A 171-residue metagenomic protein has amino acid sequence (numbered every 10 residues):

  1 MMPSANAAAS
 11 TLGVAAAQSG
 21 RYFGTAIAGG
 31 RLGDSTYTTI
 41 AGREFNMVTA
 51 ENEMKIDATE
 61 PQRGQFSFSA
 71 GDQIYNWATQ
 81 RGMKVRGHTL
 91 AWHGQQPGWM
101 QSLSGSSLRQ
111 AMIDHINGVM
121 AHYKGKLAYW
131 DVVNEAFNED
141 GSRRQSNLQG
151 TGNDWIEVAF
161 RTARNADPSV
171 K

Functional and structural regions predicted by a protein language model:
M1-A7: Secretory targeting and sorting signals
M2, R21-A26, G105-S107: Short linear motifs at secondary-structure transitions and domain/linker junctions
A8-E51: Boundary/entry segment of secreted carbohydrate-active catalytic domains
L12, R43-P61, S69-K171: Substrate-binding cleft and catalytic face of glycoside hydrolase catalytic domains, especially the flexible beta-alpha
